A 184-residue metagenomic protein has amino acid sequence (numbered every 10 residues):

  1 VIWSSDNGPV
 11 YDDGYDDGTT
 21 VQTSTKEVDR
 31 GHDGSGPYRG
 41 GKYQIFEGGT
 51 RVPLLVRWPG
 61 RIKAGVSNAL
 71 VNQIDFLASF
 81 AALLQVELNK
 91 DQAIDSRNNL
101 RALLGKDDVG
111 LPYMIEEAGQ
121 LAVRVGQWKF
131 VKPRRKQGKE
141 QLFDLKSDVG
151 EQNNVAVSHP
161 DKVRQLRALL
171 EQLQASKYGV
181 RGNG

Functional and structural regions predicted by a protein language model:
V1-S5, L54-L55, F76, F80-A81 (+1 more regions): Beta-strand elements within well-structured catalytic alpha/beta cores of enzymes that handle phosphate/sulfate esters
V1-T19: Metal-dependent active-site segment of extracytoplasmic phospho-/sulfohydrolases and closely related
V1-W3, G179-G184: Short, flexible loop/turn segments with low-complexity composition
Y11, T19-E47, R61-L145, L173-R181: C-terminal cap/loop subdomain of S1 sulfatases and analogous C-terminal strand-loop tails that border
T50: Active-site-adjacent "lid/gating" segments in soluble enzymes
I62-G65, G150-N154: Short small-residue beta-strand/loop micro-motif enriched in glycine and branched aliphatics
N153-D161: Active-site-proximal N-terminal segment of extracellular/periplasmic enzymes that hydrolyze or transfer
